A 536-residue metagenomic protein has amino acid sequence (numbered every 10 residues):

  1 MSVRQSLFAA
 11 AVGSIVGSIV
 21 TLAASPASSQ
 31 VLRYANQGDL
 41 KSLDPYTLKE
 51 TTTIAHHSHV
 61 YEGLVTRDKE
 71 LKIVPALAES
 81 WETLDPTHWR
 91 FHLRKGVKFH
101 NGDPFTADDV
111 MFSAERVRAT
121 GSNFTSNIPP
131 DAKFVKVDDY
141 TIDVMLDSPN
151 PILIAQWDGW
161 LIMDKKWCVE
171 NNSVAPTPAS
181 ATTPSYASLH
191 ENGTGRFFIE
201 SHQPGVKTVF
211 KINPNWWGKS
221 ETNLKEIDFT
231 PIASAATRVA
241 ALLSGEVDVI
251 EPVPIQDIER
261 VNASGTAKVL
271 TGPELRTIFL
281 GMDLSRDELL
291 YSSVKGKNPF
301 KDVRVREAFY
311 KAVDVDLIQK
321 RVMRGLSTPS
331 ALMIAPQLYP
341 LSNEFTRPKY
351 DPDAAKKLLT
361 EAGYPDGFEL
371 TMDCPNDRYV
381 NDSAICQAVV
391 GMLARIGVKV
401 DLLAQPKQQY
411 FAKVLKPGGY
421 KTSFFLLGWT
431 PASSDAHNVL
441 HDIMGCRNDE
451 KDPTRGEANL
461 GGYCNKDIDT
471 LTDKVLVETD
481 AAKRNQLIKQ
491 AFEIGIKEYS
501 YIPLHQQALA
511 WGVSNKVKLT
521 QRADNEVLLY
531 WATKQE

Functional and structural regions predicted by a protein language model:
M1-S14: Bacterial N-terminal signal peptides that target proteins for export
S18, L22-A24: N-terminal signal peptide c-region/cleavage motif recognized by signal peptidases
A35-D85, E115, N192-T194: N-terminal lobe/hinge region of extracytoplasmic solute-binding protein
T66-K69, E82, P86, R94-T125 (+5 more regions): Extracytoplasmic/periplasmic ligand-capture domains
E82, S126-P176: Surface-exposed binding/hinge segments that line and control ligand-binding clefts or catalytic entry sites
R324-F345, A510-S514: Mature extracytoplasmic/periplasmic domains
W511-E536: Long beta-strand-rich cores associated with HINT superfamily self-processing modules
